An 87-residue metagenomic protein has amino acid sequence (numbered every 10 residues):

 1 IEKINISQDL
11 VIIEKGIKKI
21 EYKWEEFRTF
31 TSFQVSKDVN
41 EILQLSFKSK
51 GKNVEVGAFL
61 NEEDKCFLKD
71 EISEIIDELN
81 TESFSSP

Functional and structural regions predicted by a protein language model:
I1, I6, F27-F30, P87: Extended hydrophobic/Leu-rich segments
I1-I20: Conserved beta-hairpin
I6-D9, V39-L43: A short, compositionally biased
I12, F33-V39, E62, C66: A generic structural micro-environment signature that highlights single residues at secondary-structure boundaries
G16-Y22, E63-F67: Extended intrinsically disordered, low-complexity coil regions enriched in Ser, Thr, Gly, Ala and often Pro
Y22-D38: Structured surface patches comprising rigid loops and adjacent beta-strands/short helices at the edges of well-ordered
I42-P87: A membrane-cytosol interface segment of integral membrane proteins
